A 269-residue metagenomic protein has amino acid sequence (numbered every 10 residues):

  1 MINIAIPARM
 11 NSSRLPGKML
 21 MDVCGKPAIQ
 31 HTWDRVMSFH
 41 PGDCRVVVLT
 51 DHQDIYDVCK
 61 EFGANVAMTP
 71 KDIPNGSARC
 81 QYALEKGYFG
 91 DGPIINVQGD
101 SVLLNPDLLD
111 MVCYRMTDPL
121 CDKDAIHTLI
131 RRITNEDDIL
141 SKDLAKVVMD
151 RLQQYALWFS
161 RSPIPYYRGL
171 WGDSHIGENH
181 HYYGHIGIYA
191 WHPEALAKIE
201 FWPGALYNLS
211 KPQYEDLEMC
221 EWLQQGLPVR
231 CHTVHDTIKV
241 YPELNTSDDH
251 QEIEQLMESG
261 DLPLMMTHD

Functional and structural regions predicted by a protein language model:
I2-T50: N-terminal glycine-rich phosphate-binding loop and ensuing alpha1 helix
I4, R45-V48, I94, I126-H127 (+2 more regions): Hydrophobic/aromatic residues located in beta-strands of well-ordered beta-sheets within soluble catalytic
M10, P70-G76, D236-I238: Short, acidic/turn-prone active-site loops that include or flank metal/cofactor- and phosphate-binding residues
T50-D51, L104, W191, N245: A conserved hydrophobic position in a structured secondary element of the catalytic/binding core that shapes
Q53-Y114: Short phosphate-binding loop-to-helix
L104-G204, N208: Conserved core of the sugar-phosphate nucleotidyltransferase
D173-D269: Conserved alpha/beta core of the MobA/IspD/sugar-nucleotide pyrophosphorylase nucleotidyltransferase superfamily
